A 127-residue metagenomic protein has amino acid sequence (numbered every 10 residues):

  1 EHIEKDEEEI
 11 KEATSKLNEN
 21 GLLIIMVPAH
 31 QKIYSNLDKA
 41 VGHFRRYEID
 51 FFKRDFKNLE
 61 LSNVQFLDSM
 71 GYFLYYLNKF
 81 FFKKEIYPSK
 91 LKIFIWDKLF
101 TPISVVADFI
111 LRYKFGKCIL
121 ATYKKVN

Functional and structural regions predicted by a protein language model:
E1-S35, F51-K53, A121-K125: Conserved SAM-binding loop
L22, H43, K117: Gly/Ser/Thr-rich helix-start
I24, N63-F66: A structural signal for short, well-ordered beta-strand segments and their strand-loop junctions that often border
A29, F66-S69: Short, conserved alpha-helical segments within structured domains
N36-D55, Q65-L67: Acceptor-substrate binding/catalytic loop of class I
F56-E60: A structural motif corresponding to the C-terminal end of an alpha-helix and its immediate exit/capping segment
D68-N127: A C-terminal cap/extension of S-adenosyl-L-methionine-dependent methyltransferases that defines the acceptor-substrate
